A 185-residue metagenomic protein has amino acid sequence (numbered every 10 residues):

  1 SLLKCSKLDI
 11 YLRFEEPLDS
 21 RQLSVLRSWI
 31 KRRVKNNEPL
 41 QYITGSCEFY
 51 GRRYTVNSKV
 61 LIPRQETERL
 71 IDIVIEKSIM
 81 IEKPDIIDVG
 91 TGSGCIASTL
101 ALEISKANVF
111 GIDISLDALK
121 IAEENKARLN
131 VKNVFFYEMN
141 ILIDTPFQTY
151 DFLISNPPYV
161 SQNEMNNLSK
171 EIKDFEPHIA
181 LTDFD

Functional and structural regions predicted by a protein language model:
L2-E76: Conserved AdoMet
P39, P63, P157-P158, P177: Proline-centered helix-kink/hinge sites
G45, N57, Y137-M139, F184: Conserved beta-strand termini and adjacent loop/short-helix elements that scaffold enzyme active sites in alpha/beta
S46, G51, I114, L168-D174: Cytosolic-biased juxtamembrane loops and peripheral soluble domains of multi-pass membrane proteins
T55, T99, D113, K173 (+1 more regions): Conserved beta-strand segments that form the floor/walls of ligand-binding pockets within enzyme and binding domains
E66-N167: Conserved SAM/SAH cofactor-binding pocket of Class I
Y159-D185: Mobile active-site "lid"/loop adjacent to the S-adenosyl-L-methionine
